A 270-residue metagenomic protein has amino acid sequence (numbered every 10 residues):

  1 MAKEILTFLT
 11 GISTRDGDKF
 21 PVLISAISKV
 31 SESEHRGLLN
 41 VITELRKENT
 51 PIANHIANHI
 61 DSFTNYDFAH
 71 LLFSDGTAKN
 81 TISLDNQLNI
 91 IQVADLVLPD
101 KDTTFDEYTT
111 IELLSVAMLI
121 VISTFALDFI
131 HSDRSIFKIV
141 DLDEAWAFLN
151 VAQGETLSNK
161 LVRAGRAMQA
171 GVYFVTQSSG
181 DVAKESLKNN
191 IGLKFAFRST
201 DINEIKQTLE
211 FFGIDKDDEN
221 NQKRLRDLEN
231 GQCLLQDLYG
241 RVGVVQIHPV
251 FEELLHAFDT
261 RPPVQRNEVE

Functional and structural regions predicted by a protein language model:
M1-R163, L225-E229, C233-L238: P-loop NTPase motor domains
M1-R36, V182-E270: P-loop NTPase motor core of the ASCE superfamily
K101-Q222, H248-F251, A257: Conserved P-loop NTPase motor cores
